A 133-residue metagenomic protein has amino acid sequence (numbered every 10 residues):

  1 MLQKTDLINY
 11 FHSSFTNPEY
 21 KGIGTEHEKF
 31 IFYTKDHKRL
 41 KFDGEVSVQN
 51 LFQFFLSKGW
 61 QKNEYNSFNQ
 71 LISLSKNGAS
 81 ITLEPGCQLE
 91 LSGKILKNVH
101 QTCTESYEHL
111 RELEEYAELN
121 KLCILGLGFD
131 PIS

Functional and structural regions predicted by a protein language model:
M1-S133: Terminal catalytic/cofactor-binding subdomain
